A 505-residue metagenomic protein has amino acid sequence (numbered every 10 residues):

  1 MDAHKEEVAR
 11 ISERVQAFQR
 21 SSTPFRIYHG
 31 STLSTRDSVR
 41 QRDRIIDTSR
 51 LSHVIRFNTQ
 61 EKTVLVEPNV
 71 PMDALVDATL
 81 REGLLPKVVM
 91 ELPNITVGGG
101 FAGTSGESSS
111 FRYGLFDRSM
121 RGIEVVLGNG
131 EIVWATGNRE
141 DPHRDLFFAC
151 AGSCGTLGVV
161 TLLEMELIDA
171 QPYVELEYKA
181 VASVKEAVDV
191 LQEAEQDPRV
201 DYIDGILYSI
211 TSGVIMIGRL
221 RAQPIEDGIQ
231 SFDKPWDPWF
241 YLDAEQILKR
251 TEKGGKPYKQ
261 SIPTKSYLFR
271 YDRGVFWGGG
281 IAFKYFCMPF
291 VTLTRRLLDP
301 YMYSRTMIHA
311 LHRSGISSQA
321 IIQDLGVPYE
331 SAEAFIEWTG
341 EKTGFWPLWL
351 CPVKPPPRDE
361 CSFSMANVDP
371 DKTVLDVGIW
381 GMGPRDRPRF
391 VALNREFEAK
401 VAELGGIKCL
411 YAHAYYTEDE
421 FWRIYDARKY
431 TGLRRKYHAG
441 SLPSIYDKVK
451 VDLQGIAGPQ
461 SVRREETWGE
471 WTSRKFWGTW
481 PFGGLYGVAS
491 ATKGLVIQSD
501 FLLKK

Functional and structural regions predicted by a protein language model:
M1-K505: Noncatalytic alpha-helical scaffold of FAD-dependent oxidoreductases
